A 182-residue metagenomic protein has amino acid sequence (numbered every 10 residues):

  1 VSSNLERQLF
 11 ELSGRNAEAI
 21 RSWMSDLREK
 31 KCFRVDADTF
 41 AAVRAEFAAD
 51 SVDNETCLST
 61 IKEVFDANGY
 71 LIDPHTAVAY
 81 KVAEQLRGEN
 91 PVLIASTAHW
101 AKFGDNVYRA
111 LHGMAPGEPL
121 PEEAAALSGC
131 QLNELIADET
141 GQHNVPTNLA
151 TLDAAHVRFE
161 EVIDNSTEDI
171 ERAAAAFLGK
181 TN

Functional and structural regions predicted by a protein language model:
V1-N182: PLP-dependent amino-acid enzyme catalytic core
